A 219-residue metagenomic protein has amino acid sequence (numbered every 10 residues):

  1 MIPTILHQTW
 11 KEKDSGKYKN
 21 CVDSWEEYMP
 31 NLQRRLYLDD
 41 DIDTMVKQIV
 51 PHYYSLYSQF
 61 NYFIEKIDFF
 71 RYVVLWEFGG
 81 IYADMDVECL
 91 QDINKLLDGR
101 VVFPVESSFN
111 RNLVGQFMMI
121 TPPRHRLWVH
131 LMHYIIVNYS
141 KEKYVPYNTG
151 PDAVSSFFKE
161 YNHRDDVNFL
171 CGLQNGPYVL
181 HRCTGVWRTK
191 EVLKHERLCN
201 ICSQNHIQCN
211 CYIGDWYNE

Functional and structural regions predicted by a protein language model:
M1-I67, A83-E219: Glycosyltransferase-associated regions of secretory-pathway enzymes, highlighting luminal stem/catalytic domains
D68-G80: Small-residue hinge/turn detector
